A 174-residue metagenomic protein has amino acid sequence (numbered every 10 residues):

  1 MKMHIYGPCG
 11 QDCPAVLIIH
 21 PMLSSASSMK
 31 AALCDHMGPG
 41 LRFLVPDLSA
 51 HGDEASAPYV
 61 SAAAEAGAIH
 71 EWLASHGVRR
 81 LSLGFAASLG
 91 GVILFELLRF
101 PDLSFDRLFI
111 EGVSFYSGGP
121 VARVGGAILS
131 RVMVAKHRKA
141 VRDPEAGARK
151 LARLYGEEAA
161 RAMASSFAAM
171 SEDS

Functional and structural regions predicted by a protein language model:
H4-A55: Conserved HGGG/HGGXW glycine-rich cap/lid loop of the alpha/beta-hydrolase fold
P14-A15, L83, R107: Structural motif
K30-A31, A55-P58, G119-V124: Short aromatic-enriched loop/helix-cap "lid" or pocket-rim segments at secondary-structure transitions that line
L33, L73, L97-L98: A conserved amphipathic alpha-helix that caps or lines the catalytic cleft of carbohydrate- and lipid-modifying enzymes
R42-L83: Active-site loop/oxyanion-hole signature of alpha/beta-hydrolase fold enzymes
F85-G90, L94: Gly/Ala-rich beta-loop-alpha elbow adjacent to hydrolase catalytic centers
F95, R99, L103-H137: Flexible "cap/lid" loop of the alpha/beta hydrolase fold
P120, H137-S174: Conserved alpha/beta-hydrolase catalytic His-Asp/Glu region
